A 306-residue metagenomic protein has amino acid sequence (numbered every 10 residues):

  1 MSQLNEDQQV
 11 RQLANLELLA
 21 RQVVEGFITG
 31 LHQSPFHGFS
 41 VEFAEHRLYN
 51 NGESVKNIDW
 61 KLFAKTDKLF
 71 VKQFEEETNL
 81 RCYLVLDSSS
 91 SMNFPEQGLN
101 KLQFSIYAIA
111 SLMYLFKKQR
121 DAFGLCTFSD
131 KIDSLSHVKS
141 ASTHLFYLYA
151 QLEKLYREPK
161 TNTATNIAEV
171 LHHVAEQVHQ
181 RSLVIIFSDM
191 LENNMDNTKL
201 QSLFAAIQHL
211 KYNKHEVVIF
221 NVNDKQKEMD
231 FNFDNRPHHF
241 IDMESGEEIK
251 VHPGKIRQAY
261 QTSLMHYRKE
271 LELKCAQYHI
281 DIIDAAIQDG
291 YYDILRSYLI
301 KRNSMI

Functional and structural regions predicted by a protein language model:
M1-T29, L48-E53, L62, V71-E76 (+2 more regions): Exposed, interaction-prone extracellular/peripheral surfaces
F36-S40: A positional/architectural concept
F43: Short hydrophobic/aromatic beta-strand or adjacent loop that forms the aromatic wall/cage of a ligand/substrate-binding
N57-D59: A short glycine-rich, His/Asp/Glu-containing loop-to-beta-strand
